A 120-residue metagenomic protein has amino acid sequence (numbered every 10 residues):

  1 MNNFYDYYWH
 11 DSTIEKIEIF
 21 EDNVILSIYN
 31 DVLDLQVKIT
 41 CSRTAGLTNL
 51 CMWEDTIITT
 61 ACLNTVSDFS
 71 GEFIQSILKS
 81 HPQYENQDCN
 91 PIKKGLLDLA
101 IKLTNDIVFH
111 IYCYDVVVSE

Functional and structural regions predicted by a protein language model:
M1-E120: Surface-exposed, interaction-prone regions used to assemble/regulate multi-protein complexes
